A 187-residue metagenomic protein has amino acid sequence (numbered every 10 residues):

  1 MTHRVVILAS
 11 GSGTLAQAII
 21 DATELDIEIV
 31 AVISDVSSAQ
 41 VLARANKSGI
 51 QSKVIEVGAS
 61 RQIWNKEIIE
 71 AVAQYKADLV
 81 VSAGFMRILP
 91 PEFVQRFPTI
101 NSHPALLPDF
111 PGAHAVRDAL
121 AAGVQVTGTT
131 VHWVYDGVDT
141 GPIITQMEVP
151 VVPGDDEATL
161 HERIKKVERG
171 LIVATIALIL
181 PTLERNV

Functional and structural regions predicted by a protein language model:
M1-V187: One-carbon transfer enzymes
